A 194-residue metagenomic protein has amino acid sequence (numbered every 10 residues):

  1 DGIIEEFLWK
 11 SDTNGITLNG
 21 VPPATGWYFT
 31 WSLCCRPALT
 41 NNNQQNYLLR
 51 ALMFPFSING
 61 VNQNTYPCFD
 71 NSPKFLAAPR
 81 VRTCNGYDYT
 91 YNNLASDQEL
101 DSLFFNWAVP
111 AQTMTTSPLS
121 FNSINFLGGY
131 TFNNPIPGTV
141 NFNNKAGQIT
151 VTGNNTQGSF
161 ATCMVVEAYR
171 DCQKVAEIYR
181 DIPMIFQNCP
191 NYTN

Functional and structural regions predicted by a protein language model:
D1-N194: Long, compositionally biased, intrinsically disordered segments
